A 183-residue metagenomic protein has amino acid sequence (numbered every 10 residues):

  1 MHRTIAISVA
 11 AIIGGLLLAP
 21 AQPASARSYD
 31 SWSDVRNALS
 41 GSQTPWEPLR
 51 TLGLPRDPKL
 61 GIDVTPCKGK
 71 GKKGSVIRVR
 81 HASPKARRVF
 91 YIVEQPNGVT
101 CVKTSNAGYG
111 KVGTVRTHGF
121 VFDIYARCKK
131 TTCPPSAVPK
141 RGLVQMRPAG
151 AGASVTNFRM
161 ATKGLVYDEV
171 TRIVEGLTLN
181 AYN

Functional and structural regions predicted by a protein language model:
M1-A26: Secretory targeting and sorting signals
S8-L16, A38, C67, V115-H118 (+1 more regions): Compositionally biased, intrinsically disordered low-complexity segments
A10-L18, V144-P148, F158, V170: Hydrophobic alpha-helical membrane segments, chiefly transmembrane helices and signal peptide h-regions, characterized
P20, Y91, A137, R141-L143 (+2 more regions): Generic detector of bulky aromatic hydrophobic side chains
R27-G152: Short, solvent-exposed recognition patches
S154-N183: Surface-exposed amphipathic alpha-helical segments
